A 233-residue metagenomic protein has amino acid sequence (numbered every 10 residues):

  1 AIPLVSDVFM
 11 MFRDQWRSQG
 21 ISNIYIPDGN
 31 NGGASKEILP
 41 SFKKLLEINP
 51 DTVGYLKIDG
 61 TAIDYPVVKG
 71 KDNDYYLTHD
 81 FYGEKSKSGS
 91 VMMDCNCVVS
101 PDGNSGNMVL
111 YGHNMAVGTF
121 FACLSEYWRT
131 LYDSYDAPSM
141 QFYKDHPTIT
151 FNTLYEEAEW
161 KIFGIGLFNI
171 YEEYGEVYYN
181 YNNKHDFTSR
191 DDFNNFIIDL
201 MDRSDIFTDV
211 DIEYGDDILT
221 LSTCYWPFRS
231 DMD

Functional and structural regions predicted by a protein language model:
P3-D233: Solvent-exposed, non-transmembrane regions of membrane-associated and secreted proteins
